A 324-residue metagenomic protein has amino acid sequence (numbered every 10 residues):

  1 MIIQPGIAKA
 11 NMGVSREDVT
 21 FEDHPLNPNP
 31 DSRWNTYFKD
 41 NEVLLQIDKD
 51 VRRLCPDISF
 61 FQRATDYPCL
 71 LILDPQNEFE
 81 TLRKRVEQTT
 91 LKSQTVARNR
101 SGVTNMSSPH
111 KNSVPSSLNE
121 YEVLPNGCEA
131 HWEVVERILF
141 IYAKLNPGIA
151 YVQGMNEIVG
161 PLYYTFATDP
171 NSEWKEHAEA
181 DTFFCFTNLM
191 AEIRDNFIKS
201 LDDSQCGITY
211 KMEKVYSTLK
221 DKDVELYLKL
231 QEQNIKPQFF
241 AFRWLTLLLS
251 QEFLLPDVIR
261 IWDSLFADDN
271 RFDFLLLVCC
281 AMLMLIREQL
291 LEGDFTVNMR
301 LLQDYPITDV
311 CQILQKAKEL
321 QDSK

Functional and structural regions predicted by a protein language model:
M1-K324: Helix-rich, well-folded core regions that mediate interactions or catalysis
